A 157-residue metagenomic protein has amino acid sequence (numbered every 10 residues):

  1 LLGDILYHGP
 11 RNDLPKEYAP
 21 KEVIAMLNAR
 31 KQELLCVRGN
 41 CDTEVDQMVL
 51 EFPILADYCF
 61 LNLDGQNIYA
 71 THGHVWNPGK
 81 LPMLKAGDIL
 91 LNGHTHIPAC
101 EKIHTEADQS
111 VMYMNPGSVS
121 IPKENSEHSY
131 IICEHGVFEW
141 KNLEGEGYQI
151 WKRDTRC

Functional and structural regions predicted by a protein language model:
L1-D4, E33-N40, Y69-H72, I89-H96 (+1 more regions): Active-site neighborhood of phospho(di)ester-bond hydrolases with catalytic His/Asp-centered motifs
L1-L63: Core catalytic region of metal-dependent phosphoesterases/phosphodiesterases, especially metallo-beta-lactamase-like
Y7-G9, N40-Q47, V75-L81, L91-T105 (+1 more regions): Active-site environment of divalent metal-dependent phosphoester hydrolases
L14-P15, L50, M83, T105 (+1 more regions): Single-residue recognition of alpha-helix boundary sites
E33-L35, P53, N67, M112 (+1 more regions): Conserved beta-strand segments of alpha/beta enzyme cores
E51-C100: Internal catalytic-core helix/loop-beta-alpha segment that presents or stabilizes conserved functional determinants
N62-D64, E106-C157: Binuclear metal-dependent phosphoesterase catalytic core
